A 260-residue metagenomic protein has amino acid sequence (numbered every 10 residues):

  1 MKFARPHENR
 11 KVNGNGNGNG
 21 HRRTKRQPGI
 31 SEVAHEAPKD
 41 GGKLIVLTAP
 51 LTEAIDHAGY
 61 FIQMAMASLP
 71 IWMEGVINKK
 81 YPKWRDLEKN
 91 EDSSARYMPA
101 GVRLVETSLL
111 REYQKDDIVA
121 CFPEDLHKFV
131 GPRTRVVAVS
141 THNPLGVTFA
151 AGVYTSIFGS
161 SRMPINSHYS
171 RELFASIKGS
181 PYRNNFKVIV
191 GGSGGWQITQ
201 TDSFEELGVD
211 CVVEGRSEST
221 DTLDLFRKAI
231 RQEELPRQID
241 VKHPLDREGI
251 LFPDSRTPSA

Functional and structural regions predicted by a protein language model:
K2-E8, P28, A34, P38-G42 (+1 more regions): Helix-enriched interaction subdomains in cytosolic or periplasmic regions, typified by TIR/SEFIR signaling/NADase cores
H7-H21: Asparagine/serine/threonine-enriched low-complexity, disordered tracts, especially those forming N-linked glycosylation
A34-I45, P132-R133, R256-P258: A short, charged/proline- and glycine-enriched loop that marks the coil->beta-strand transition at the N-terminal
T52-F61: Short N-terminal binding/cap micro-motifs at the start of the first secondary-structure element
F61-D92, P144-E172: A solvent-exposed, charged loop/short amphipathic helix patch at secondary-structure junctions
K83-E112: Short, charged N-terminal beta->alpha structural module
G101-L104, D117-G249: Glycine-rich beta-alpha loop elements in corrinoid/cobalamin-binding modules across cobalamin-dependent enzymes
L245-A260: Radical SAM [4Fe-4S] cluster-binding motif and immediate context
